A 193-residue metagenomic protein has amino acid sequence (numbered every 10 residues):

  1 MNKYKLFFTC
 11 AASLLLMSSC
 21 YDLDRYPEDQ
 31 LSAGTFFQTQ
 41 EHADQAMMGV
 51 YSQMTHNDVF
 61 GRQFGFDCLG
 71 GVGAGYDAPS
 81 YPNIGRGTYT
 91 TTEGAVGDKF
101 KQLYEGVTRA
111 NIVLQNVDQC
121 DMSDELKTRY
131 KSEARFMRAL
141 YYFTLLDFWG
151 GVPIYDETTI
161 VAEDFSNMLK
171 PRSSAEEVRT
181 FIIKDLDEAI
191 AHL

Functional and structural regions predicted by a protein language model:
M1-F8: Bacterial N-terminal signal peptides that target proteins for export
T9-L16: Bacterial N-terminal signal peptides
S18-Y26, A78-N83, V152-D156: Short, compositionally biased low-complexity segments
C20-G65: Membrane-proximal, proline-rich intrinsically disordered regions
L23, L31, F36-F37, I84 (+3 more regions): Short clusters of hydrophobic/aromatic residues that line enzyme substrate/ligand-binding pockets
D44, S52, P79-W149, F165-T180 (+1 more regions): Conserved, well-structured interaction surfaces
D58, R62-G65, L140-I154: Conserved alpha-helical segments that form or flank metal/cofactor-binding pockets of metalloenzymes
Y155-E163: Short, conserved phosphate-binding/catalytic loop or strand-edge motifs used in phosphoryl-/nucleotidyl-transfer
